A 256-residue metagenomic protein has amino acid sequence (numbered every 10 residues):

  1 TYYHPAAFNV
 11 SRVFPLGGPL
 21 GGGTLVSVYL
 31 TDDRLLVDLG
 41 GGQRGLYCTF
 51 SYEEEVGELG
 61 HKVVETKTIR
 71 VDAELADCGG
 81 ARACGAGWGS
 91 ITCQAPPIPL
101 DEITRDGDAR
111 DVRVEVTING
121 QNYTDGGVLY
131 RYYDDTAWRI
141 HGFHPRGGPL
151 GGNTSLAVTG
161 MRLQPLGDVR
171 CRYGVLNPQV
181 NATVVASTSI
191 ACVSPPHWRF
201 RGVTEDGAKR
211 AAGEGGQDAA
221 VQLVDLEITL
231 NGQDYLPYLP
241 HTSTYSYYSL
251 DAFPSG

Functional and structural regions predicted by a protein language model:
T1-G256: Ser/Thr/Pro-rich low-complexity tracts
